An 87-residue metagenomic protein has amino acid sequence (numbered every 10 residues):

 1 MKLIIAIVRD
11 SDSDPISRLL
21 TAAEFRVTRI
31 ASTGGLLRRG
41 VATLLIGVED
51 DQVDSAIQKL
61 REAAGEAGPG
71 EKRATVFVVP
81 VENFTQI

Functional and structural regions predicted by a protein language model:
M1-I87: Positively charged, small/polar-rich N-terminal and surface patches that mediate targeting and assembly and bind
